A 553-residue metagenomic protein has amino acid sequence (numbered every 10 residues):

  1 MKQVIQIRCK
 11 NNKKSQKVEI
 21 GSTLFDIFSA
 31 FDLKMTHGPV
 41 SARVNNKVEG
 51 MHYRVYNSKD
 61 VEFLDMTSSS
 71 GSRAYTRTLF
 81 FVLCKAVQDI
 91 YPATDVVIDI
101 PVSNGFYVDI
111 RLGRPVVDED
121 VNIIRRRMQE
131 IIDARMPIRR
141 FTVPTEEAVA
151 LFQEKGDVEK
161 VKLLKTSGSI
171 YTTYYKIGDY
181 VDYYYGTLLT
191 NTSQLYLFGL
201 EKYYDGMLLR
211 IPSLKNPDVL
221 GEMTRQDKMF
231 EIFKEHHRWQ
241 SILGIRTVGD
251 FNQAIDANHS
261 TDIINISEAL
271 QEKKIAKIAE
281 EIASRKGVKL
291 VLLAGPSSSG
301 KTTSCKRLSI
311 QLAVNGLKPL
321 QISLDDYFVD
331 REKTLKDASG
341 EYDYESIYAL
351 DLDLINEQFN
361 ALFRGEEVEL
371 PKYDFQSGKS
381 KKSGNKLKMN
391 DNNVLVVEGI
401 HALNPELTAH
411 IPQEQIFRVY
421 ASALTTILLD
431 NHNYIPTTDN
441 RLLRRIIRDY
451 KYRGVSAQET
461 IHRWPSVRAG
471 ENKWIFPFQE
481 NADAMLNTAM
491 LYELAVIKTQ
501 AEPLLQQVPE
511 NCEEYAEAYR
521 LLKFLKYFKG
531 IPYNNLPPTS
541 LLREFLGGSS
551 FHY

Functional and structural regions predicted by a protein language model:
Y53-R73, A86, D95-K273, I278-R285: Auxiliary tRNA-acceptor-end handling modules of aminoacyl-tRNA synthetases
K286, A409-Y553: Conserved NTP phosphate-binding and transfer environment spanning the P-loop NTPase/kinase superfamily
V291-L293: Hydrophobic anchor at the beta1->P-loop junction of P-loop NTPases
K301: Conserved lysine of the Walker
S304, L308: Hydrophobic positions on the alpha1 helix immediately C-terminal to the Walker A/P-loop
V314-E332: Short beta-strand-centered segment that lines the nucleotide-binding/catalytic pocket of NTP-utilizing
L320, K333-Q376: Conserved nucleotide-sensing/catalytic segment adjacent to the nucleotide-binding pocket in NTP-handling enzymes
N356-E414, W464-F478: Glycine-rich phosphate-binding loop used to anchor ATP phosphates in small-molecule kinases, encompassing both
